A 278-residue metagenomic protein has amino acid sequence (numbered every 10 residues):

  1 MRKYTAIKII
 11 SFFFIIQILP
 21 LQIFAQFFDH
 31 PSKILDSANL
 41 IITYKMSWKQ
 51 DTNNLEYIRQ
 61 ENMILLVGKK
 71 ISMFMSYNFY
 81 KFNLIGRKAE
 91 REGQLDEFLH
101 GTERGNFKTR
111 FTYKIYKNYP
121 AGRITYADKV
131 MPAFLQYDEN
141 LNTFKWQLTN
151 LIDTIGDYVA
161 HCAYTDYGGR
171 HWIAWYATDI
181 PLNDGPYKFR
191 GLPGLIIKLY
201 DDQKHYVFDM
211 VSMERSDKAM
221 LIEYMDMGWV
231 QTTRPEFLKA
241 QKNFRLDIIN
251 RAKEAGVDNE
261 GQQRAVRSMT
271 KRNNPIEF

Functional and structural regions predicted by a protein language model:
M1-S32: Bacterial Sec-dependent N-terminal signal peptides
F28-F278: Extended soluble regions of mature proteins
